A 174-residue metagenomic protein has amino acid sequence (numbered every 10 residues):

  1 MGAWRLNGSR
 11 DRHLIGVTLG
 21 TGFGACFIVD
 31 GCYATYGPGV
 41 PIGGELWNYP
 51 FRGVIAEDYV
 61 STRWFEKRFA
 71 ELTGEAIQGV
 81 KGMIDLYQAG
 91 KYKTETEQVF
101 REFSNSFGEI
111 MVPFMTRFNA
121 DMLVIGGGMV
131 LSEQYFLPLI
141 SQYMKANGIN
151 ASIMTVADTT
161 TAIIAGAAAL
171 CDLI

Functional and structural regions predicted by a protein language model:
A3-I15, F27-I28, Y33-A34, E45-I174: ATP-binding/phosphotransfer module of carbohydrate and carboxylate kinases, centering on a glycine-rich
V17-G22: A short acidic Gly-Thr/Ser loop motif
V40-G43: A short acidic/small-residue loop/turn micro-motif
